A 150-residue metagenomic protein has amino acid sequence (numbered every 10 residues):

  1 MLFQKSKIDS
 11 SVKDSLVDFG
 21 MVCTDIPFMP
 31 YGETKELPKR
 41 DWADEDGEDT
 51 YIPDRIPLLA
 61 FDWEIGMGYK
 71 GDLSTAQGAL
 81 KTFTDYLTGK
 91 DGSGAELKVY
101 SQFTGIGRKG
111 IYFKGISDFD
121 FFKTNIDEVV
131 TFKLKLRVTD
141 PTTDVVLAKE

Functional and structural regions predicted by a protein language model:
M1-E150: Extracellular/virion structural assembly segments
